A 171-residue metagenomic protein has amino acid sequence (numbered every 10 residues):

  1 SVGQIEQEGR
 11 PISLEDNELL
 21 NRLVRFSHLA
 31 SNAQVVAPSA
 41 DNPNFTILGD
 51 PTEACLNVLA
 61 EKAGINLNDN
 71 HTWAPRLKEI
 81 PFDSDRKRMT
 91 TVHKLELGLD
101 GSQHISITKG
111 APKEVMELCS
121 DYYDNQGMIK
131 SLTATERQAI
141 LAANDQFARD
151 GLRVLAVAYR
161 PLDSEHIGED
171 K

Functional and structural regions predicted by a protein language model:
S1-K171: Cytosolic catalytic regions of ATP/NTP-dependent phosphoryl-transfer enzymes
